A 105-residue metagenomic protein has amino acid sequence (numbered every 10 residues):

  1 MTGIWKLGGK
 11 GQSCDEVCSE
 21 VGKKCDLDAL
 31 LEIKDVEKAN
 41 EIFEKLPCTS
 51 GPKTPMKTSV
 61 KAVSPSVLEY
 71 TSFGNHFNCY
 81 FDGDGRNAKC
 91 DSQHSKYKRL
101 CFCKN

Functional and structural regions predicted by a protein language model:
M1-G8: Boundary/junction segments of secreted and surface-exposed precursor proteins
T2, S13, K89-D91: Short, flexible coil/linker segments at or flanking structured domains
G9-N87: Folded, disulfide-stabilized extracellular/luminal domains of secretory-pathway proteins
R86-N105: Short, structured beta-strand segments at or near domain termini in extracellular proteins/domains
